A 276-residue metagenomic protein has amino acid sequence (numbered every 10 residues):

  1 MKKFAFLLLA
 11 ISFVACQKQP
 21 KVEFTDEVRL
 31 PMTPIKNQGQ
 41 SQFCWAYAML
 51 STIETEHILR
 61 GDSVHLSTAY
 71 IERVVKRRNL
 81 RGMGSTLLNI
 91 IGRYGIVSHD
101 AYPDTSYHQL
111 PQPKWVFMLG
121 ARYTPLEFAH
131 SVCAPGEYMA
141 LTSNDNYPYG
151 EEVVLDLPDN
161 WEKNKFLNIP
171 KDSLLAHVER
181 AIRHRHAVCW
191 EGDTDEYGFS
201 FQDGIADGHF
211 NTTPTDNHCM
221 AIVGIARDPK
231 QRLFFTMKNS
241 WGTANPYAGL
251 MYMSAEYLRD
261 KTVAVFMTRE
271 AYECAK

Functional and structural regions predicted by a protein language model:
M1-F4: Positively charged n-region of N-terminal signal peptides that target proteins for export
V14-A15: C-terminal motif of bacterial Sec signal peptides marking the signal peptidase cleavage site
Q19, T33, Q112-K276: Active-site signature of cysteine proteases
Q19-L30: N-terminal regions that are enriched for targeting/export leaders and immediately downstream pro/stem segments
L30-S41: A short glycine/serine-rich beta->alpha loop
G39-I53, N79-N89, H218: Active-site nucleophilic cysteine motif
F43-A46, Y70-R73, L87-I90, S98-D100 (+3 more regions): Structural recognition of the beta-strand scaffold that forms the well-ordered cores of secreted hydrolase catalytic
V64-E127: Papain-like cysteine protease catalytic cores
